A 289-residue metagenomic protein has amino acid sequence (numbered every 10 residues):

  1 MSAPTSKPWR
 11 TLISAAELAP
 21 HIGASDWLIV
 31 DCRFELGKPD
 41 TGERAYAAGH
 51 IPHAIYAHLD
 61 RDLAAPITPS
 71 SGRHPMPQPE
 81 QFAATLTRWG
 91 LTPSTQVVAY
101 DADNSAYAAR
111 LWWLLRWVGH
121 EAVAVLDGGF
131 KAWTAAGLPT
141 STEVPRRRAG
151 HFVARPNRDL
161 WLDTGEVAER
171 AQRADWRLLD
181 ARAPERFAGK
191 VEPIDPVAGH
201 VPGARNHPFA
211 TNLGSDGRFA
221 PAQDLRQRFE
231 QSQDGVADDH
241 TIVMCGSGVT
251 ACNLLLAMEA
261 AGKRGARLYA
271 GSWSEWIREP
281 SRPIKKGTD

Functional and structural regions predicted by a protein language model:
M1-D289: Cytosolic catalytic domains that perform sulfur/thiol-centered chemistry
